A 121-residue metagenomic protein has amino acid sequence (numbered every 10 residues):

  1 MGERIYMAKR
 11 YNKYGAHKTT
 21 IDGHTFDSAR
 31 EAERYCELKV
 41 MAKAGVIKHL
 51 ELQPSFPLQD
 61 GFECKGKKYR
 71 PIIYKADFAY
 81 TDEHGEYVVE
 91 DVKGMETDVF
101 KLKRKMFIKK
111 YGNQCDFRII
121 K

Functional and structural regions predicted by a protein language model:
M1-K121: Electrostatic, structured charged patches in enzyme active sites and in nucleic-acid/phosphate-binding
